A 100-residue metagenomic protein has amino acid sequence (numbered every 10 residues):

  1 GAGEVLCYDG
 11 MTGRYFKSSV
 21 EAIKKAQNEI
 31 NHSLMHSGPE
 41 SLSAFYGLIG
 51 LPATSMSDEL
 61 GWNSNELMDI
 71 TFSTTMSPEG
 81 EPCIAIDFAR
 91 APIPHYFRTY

Functional and structural regions predicted by a protein language model:
G1-Y100: Long, helix-rich, hydrophobic modules that act as membrane-proximal anchors or helical bundle/coiled-coil regulators
